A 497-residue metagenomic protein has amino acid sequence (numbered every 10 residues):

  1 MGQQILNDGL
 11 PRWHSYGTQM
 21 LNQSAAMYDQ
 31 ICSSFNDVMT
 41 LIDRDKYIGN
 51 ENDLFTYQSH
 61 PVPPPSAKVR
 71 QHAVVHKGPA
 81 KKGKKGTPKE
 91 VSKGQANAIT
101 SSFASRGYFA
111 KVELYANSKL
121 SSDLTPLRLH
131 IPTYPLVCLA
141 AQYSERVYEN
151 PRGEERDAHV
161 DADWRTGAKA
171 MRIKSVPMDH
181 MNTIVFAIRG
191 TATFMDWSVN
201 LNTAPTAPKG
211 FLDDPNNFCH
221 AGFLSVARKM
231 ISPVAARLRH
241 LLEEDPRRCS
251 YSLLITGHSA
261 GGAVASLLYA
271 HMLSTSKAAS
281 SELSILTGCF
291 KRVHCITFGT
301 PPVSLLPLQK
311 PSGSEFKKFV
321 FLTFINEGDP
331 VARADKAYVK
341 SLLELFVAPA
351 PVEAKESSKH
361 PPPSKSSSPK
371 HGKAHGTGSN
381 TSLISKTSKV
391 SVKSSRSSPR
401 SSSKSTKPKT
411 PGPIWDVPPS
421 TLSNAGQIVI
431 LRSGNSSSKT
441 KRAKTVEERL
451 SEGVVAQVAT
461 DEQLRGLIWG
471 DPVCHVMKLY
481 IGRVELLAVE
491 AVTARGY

Functional and structural regions predicted by a protein language model:
M1-T256, A260-Y497: Non-catalytic, mobile gating and regulatory segments of ester bond hydrolases
